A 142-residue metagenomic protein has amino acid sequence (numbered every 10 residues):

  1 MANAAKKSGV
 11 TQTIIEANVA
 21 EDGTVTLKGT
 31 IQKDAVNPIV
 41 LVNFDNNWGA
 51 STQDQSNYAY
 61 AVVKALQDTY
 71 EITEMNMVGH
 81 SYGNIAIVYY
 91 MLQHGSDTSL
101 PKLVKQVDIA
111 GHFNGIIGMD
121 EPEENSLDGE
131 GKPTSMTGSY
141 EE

Functional and structural regions predicted by a protein language model:
M1-T73: Active-site catalytic motif of lipid deacylating hydrolases and related acyltransferases
A2, A50-E141: Serine-dependent carboxylesterase/thioesterase catalytic core of lipase-like alpha/beta-hydrolase/SGNH enzymes
